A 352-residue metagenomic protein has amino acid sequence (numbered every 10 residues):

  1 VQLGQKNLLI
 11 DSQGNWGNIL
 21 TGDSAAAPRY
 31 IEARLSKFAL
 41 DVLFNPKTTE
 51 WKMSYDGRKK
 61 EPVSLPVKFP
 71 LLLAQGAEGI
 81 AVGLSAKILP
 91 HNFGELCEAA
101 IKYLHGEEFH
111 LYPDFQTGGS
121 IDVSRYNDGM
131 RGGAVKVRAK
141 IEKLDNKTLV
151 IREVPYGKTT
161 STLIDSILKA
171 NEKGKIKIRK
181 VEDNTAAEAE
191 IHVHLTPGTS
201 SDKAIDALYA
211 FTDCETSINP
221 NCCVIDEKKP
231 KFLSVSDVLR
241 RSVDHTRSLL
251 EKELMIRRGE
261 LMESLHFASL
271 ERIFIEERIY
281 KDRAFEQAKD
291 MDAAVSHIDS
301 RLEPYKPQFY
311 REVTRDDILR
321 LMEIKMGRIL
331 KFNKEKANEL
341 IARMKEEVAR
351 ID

Functional and structural regions predicted by a protein language model:
V1-G132, H192: Catalytic phosphate-handling regions of large nucleic-acid enzymes and associated NTPases
A77-I80, L84-D352: C-terminal interaction appendages of subunits in large macromolecular complexes
